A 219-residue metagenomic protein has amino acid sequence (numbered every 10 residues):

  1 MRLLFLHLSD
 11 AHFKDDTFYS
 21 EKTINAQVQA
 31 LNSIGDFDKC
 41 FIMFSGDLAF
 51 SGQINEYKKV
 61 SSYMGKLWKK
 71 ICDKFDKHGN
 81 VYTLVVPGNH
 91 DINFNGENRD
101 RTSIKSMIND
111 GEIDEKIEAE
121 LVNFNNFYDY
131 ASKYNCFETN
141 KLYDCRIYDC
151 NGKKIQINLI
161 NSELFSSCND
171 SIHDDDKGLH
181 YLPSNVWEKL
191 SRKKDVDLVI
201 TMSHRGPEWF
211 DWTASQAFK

Functional and structural regions predicted by a protein language model:
M1-Y63, L67, I71-T83, N93-F94 (+1 more regions): N-terminal active-site segment of His-dependent metallophosphoesterases
R2, K22, R99-R101, R146 (+2 more regions): Arginine residue identity/basic-tract feature
D10, G46-D47, G88, I160 (+1 more regions): Active-site glycine-centered loops adjacent to acidic/histidine catalytic or metal-binding residues that shape
H12-D15, L48-S51, I92-N93, L164-S167 (+1 more regions): Short acidic, S/G/P-rich loop/turn micro-motifs used as interaction or catalytic elements
T23-Q29, C40, F124-Y130, Y134 (+1 more regions): Generic hydrophobic, helix-prone segments enriched in Leu/Val/Ile
N32-K39, D144-K219: His/acidic metal-ligating clusters that form di-metal
N55-Y57, E97-N98, T213-S215: Short amphipathic alpha-helical segments
K59-G178: Extended active-site neighborhood of metal-dependent phosphoesterases/phosphodiesterases
